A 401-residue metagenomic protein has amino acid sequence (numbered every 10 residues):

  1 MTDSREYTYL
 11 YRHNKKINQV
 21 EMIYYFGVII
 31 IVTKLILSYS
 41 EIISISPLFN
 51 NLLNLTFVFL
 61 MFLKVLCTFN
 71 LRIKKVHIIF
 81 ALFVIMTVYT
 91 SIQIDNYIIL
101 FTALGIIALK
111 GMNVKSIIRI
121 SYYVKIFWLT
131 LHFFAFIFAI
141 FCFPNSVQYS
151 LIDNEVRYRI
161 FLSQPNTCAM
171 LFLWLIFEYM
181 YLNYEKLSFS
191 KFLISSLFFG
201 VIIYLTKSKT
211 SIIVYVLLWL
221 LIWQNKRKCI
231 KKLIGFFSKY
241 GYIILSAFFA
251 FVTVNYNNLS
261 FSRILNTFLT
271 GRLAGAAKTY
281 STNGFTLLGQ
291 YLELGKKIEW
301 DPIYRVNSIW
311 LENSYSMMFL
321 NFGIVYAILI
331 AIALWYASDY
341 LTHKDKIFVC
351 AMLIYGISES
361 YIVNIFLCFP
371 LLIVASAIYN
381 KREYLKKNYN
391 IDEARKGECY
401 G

Functional and structural regions predicted by a protein language model:
T2-V65, A135, A351-Y355, F366-I373: N-terminal signal-anchor transmembrane segment
M86-L129, I330-L334, Y340: Transmembrane alpha-helical segments and their membrane-water interfaces
Y122-I140, S163-K207, I213-L220: Alpha-helical transmembrane segments of multi-pass inner-membrane proteins
T130-P165, R263-I264, I303-V306: Membrane-interfacial helix-loop-helix modules of multi-pass inner-membrane proteins that assemble, modify, or transport
W223-L265: A membrane-periplasm/extracellular boundary helix in multi-pass inner-membrane enzymes that assemble envelope glycans
L265-F322: Long extracytoplasmic/lumenal interhelical loops at the membrane interface of multi-pass membrane proteins
N321-L353, K381, N388: Hydrophobic transmembrane alpha-helices and their immediate junctions
M352-L353, N364-G401: Transmembrane alpha-helices of multi-pass inner-membrane enzymes
